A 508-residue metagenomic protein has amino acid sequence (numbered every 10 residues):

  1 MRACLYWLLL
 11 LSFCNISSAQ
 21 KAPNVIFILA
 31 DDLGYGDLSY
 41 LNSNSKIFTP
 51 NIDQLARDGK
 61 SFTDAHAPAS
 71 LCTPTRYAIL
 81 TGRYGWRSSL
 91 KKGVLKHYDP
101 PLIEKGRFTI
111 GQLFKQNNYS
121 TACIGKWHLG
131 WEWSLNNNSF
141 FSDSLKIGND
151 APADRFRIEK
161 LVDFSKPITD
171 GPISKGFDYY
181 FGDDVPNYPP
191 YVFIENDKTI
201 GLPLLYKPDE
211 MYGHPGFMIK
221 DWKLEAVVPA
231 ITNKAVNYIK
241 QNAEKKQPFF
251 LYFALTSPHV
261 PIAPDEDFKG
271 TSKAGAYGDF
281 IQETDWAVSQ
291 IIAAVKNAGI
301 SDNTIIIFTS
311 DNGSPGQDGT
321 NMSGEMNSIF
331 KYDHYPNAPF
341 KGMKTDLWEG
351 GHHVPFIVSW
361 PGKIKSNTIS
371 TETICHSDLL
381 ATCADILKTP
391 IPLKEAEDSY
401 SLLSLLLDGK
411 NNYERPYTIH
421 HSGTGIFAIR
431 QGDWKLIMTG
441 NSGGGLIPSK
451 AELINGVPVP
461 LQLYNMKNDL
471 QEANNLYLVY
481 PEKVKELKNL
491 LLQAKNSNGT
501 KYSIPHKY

Functional and structural regions predicted by a protein language model:
M1-A22: Bacterial Sec-dependent N-terminal signal peptides
S18-Q462, L470-Y508: Formylglycine-dependent sulfatase
K467: Phosphate-moiety recognition in structured ligand-binding domains
